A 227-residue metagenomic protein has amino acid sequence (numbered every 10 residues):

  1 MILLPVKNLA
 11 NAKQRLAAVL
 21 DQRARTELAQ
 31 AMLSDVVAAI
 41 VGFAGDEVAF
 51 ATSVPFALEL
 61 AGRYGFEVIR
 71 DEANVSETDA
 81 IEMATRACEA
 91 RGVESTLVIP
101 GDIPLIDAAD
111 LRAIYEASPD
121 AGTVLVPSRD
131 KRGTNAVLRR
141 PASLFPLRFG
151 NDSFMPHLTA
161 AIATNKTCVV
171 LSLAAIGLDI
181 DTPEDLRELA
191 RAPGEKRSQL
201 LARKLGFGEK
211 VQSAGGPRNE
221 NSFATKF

Functional and structural regions predicted by a protein language model:
M1-L16: N-terminal nucleotide-binding beta1-loop-alpha1 segment
E27-G45: A short, N-terminal amphipathic alpha-helix
G45-E67: Acidic donor-binding segment of Leloir-type glycosyltransferases
G62-S95, S153: Short phosphate-binding loop-to-helix
I106-K131: Conserved donor-nucleotide/metal-binding helix-loop-beta segment in metal-dependent transferases, i.e., the alpha-helix
R139-A161, F227: Short, glycine-/small-residue-rich phosphate/pyrophosphate-handling segment
T159-G216, E220-F227: Conserved alpha/beta core of the MobA/IspD/sugar-nucleotide pyrophosphorylase nucleotidyltransferase superfamily
